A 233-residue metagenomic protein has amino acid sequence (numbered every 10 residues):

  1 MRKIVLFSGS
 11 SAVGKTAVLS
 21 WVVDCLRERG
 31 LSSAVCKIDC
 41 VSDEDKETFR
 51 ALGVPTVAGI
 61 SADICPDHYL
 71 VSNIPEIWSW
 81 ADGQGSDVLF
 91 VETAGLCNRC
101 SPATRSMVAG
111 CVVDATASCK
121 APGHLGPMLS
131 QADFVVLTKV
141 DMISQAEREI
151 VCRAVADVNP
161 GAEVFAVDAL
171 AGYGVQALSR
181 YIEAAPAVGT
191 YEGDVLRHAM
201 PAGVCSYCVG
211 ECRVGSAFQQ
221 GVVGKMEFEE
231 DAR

Functional and structural regions predicted by a protein language model:
M1-A17, V23-E28, G189-R233: P-loop NTP-binding site
R2-V13, A17-T104, V140, Y173: Nucleotide-state-sensitive switch-loop elements of NTP-binding domains
S32-S33, T56, A109, A162-V164: Hydrophobic anchor at the start of a short beta-strand that flanks the dinucleotide cofactor-binding loop
V35, C111, V135-L137: Structural beta-sheet core signal
V71-E76, Q176-P186, S206-E211: Short, surface-exposed amphipathic charged segments that create phosphate/polyanion-binding patches used for binding
G95-T116, G126-D133: Inter-motif core of Ras-like GTPase G domains
N98-T104, K120-G123, S144-I150: Conserved ATPase-coupling elements of RecA-like P-loop NTPase cores
F134, D141-R197: Canonical P-loop GTPase G-domain recognition
